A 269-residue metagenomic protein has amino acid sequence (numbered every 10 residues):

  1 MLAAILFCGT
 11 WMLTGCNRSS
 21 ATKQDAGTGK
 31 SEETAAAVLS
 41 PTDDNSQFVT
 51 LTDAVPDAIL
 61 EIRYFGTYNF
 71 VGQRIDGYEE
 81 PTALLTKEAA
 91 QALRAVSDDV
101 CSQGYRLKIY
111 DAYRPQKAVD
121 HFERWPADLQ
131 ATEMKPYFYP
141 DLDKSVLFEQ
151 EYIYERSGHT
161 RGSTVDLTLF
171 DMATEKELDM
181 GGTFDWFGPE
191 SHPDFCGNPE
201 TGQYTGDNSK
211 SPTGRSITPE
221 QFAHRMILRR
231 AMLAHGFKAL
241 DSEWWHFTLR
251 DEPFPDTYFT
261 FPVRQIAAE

Functional and structural regions predicted by a protein language model:
L2-W11: Bacterial N-terminal signal peptides
C16-A112, Q116-S242, E252-E269: Extracytoplasmic cell-surface/polysaccharide-interacting catalytic and binding patches
F247: Conserved metal-phosphate-binding beta-hairpin within the catalytic cores of diverse ATP-dependent phosphoryl-transfer
